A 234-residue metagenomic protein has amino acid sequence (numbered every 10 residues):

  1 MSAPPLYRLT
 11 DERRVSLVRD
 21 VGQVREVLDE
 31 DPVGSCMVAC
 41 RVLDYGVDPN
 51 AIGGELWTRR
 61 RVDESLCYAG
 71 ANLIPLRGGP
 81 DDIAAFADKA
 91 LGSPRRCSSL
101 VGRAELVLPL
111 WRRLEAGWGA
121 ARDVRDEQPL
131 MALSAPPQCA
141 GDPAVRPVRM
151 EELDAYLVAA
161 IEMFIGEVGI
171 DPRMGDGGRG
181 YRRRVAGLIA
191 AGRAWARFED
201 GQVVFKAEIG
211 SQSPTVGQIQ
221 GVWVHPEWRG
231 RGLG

Functional and structural regions predicted by a protein language model:
S2-M37, P136-M174: Short amphipathic alpha-helix that is part of the acyltransferase structural core
E30, G34, R96, A191-G192: Structured helix-beta-strand junction loops
C40-A71, D142, A186-A207: Conserved beta-hairpin
E55, E127-M131, R193-W195, G217: Short beta-strand micro-motifs in enzyme catalytic cores
R60-E64, Y68-P143: Acyl-donor-binding surface of acyltransferase catalytic domains
I74-P75, S211-I219, R229: A conserved beta-turn-beta hairpin within the catalytic core of GNAT-like acetyltransferases that forms part
Q138-G217: Flexible, substrate/cofactor-facing loop regions flanked by secondary structure within enzyme catalytic domains
G221, H225-G234: Conserved glycine-rich acetyl-CoA-binding loop
